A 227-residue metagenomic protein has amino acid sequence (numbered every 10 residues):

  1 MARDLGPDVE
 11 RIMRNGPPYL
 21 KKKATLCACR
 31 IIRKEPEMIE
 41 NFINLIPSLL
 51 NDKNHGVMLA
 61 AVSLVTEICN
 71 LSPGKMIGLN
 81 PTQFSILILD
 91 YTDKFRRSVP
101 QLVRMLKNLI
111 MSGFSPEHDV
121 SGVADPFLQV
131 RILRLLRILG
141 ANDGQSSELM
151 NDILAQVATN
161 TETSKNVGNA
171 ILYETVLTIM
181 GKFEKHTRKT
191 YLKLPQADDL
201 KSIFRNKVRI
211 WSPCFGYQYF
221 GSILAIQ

Functional and structural regions predicted by a protein language model:
M1-Q227: Extended alpha-solenoid helical-repeat scaffolds
